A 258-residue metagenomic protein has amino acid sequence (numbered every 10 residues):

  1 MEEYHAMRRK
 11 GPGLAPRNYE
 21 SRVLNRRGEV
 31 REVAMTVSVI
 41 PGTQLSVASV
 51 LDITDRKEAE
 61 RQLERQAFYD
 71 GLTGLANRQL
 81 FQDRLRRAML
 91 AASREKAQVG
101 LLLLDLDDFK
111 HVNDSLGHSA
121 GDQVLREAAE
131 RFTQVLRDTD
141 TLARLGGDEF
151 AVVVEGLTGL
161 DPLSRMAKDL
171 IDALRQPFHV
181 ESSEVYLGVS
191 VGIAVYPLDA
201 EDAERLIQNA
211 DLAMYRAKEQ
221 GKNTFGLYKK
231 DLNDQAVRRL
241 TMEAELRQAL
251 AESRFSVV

Functional and structural regions predicted by a protein language model:
M1-S46, D161, H179, E184: PAS/LOV-family and closely related PAS-like sensory domains
A6-R9, V23, A91, Q134-T139 (+2 more regions): Short catalytic/binding micro-motifs of nucleotide second-messenger systems
P41, I53-T54, L106-D107, L157 (+1 more regions): PAS/PAC or PAS-like capping segment
S49, L102: Sensory beta-strand/linker motifs that couple input domains to effectors
L51-R65: PAS-associated C-terminal cap
E64-F68, G74-G100, D107-R137, A143-V152 (+3 more regions): Conserved long alpha-helical elements within nucleotide-processing catalytic cores of c-di-GMP signaling and class III
L142, D169, A173-H179, S183 (+2 more regions): Cyclic nucleotide signaling catalytic output domains
